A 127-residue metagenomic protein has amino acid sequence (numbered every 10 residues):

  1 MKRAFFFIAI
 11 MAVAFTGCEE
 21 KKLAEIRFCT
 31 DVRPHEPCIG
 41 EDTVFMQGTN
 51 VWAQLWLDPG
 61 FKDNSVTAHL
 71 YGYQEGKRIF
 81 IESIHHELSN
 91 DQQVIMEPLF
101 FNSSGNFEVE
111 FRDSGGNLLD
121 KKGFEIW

Functional and structural regions predicted by a protein language model:
M1-E19: Sec-dependent bacterial lipoprotein signal peptides
C18-T49: Short, compositionally biased P/S/T/A/G/V-rich stretches that sit at domain boundaries
F45, D58-N64: A short beta-turn/strand-edge loop motif at beta-sheet boundaries
W52-D58: Short edge beta-strand/loop segments characteristic of extracellular beta-sandwich folds
P59, P98-I126: Short, exposed beta-strand-loop hairpins at the edges of beta-sheets in extracellular/periplasmic proteins
A68-G72, F111: Conserved aromatic beta-strand anchor motif in extracellular beta-sandwich/beta-rich domains
E75-I84, L118-D120: Surface-exposed loop/edge segments in extracytoplasmic proteins
L88-M96: Aromatic sugar-binding surface patches on proteins that engage polysaccharides or sugar-phosphate polymers
